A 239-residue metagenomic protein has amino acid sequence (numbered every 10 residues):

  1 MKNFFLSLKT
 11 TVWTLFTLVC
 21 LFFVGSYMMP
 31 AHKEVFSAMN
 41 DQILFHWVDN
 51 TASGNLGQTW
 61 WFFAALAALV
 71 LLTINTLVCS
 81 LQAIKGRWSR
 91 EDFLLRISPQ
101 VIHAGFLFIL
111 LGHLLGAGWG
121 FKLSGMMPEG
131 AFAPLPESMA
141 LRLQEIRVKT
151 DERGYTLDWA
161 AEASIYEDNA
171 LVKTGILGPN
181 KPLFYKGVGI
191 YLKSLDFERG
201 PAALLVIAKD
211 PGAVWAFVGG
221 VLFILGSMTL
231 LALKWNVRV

Functional and structural regions predicted by a protein language model:
M1-V239: Solvent-exposed, non-transmembrane regions of integral membrane proteins
